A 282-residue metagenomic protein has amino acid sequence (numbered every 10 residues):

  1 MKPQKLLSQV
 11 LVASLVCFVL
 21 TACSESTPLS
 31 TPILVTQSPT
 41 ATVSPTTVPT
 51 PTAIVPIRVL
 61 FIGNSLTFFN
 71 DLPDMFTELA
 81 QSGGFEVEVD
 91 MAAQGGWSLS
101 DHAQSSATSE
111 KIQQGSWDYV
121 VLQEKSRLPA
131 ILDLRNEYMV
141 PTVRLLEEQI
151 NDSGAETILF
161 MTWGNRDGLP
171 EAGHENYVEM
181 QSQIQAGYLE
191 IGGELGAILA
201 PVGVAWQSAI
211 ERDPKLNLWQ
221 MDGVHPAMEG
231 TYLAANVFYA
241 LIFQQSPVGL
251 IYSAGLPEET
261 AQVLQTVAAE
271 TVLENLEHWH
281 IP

Functional and structural regions predicted by a protein language model:
K2-L11: Bacterial N-terminal signal peptides that target proteins for export
C23-I54: Ser/Thr-rich, Proline-interspersed low-complexity disordered segments
S24-L29, L218, H225, A235-P282: Conserved catalytic region of serine esterases and O-acyltransferases that act on ester linkages in lipids
R58-L60, L66-L145: Conserved SGNH/GDSL esterase-like catalytic core that processes O-acyl groups on lipids and polysaccharides
F61, D71-E78, A107, S116 (+8 more regions): Extracytoplasmic/secreted proteins, especially bacterial periplasmic and envelope-associated proteins
S65, F69, M75-E86, K111 (+9 more regions): Structured segments of extracytoplasmic/periplasmic soluble domains in secreted or envelope-associated proteins
S109-M228: Alpha-helical cap/lid subdomain in secreted, periplasmic, or secretory-pathway luminal O-acyl-processing enzymes
